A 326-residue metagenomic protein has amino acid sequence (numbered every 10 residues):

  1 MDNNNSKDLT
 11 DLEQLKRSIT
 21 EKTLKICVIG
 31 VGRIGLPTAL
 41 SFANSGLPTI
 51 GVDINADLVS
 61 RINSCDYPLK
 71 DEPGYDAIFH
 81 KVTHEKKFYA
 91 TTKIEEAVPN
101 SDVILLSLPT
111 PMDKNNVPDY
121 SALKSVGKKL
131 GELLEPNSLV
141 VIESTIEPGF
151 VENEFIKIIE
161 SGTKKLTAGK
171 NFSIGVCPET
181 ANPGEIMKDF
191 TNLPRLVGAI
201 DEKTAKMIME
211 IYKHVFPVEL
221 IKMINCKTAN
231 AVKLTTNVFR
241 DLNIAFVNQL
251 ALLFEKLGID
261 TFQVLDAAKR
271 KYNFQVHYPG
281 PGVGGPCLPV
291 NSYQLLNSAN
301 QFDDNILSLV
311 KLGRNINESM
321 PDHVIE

Functional and structural regions predicted by a protein language model:
D2-E326: Structural/interface elements that position substrates and couple domains in central-metabolism enzymes
